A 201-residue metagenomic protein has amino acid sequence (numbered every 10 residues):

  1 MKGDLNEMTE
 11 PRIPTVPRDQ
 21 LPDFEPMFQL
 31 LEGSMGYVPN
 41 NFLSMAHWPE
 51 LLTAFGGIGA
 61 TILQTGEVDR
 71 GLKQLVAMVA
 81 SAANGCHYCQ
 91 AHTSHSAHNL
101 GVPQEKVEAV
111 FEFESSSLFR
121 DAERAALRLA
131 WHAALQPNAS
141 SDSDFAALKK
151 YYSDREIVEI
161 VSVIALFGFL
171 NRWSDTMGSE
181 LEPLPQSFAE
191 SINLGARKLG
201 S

Functional and structural regions predicted by a protein language model:
M1-S201: Hydrophobic alpha-helical segments
